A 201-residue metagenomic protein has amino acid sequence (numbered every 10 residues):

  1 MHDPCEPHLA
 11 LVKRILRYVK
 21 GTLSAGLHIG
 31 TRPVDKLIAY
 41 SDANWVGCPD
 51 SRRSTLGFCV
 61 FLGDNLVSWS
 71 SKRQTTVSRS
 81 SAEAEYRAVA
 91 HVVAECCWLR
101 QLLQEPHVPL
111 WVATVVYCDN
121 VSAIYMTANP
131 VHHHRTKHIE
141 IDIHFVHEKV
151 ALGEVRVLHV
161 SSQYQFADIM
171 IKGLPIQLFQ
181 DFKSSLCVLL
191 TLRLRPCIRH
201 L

Functional and structural regions predicted by a protein language model:
M1-G26, S161, Q165, I169-G173: C-terminal reverse transcriptase regions that engage the nucleic-acid substrate
I15, D42, V60: Conserved hydrophobic/aromatic pocket- or pore-lining residues that grip, position, or stack substrates in active sites
T22-L27, G47, L152-L158: Short helix-interrupting loop/turn segments at helix-coil junctions
K36, S54, L66, K72-L201: RNase H-like nuclease module associated with reverse transcription
K36-P49: Two-metal-ion RNase H-like nuclease active-site motif
S41, L62-G63, C118: A secondary-structure boundary/capping signal
D50-L56, L62: Short, flexible loop/turn motifs enriched in small residues
